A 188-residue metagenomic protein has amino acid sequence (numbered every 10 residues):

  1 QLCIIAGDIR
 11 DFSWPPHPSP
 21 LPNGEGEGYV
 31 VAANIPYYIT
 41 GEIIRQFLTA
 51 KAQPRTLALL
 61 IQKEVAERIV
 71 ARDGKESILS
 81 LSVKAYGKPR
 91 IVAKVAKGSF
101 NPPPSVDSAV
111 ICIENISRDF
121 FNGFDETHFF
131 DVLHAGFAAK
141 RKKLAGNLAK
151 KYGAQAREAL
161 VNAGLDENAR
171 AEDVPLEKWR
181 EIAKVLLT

Functional and structural regions predicted by a protein language model:
Q1-P18, E27-D131, A135, E181: Catalytic cores of RNA-modifying enzymes
C3, V161, R180-T188: SAM-dependent transferase fold signal centered on methyltransferase-like domains, encompassing both Class I
L48, A149, L187: Short, locally clustered residues in the helix-turn-helix/winged-helix DNA-binding domain
I69-D73, L148, L160: Short, flexible helix/strand-to-coil boundary loops that buttress conserved ligand/catalytic motifs in alpha/beta
A109-N115, F121-A156, A163-D166, A171-E177 (+1 more regions): An accessory alpha-helical subdomain
